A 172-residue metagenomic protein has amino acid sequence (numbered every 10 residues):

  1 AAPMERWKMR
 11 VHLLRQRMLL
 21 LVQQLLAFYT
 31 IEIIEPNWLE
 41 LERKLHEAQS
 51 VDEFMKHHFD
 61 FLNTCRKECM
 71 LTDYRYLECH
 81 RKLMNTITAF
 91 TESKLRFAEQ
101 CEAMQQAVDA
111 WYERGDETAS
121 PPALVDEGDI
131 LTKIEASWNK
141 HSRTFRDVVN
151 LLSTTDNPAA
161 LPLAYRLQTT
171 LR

Functional and structural regions predicted by a protein language model:
A1-R172: Extended, charged interaction scaffolds in large complex subunits
